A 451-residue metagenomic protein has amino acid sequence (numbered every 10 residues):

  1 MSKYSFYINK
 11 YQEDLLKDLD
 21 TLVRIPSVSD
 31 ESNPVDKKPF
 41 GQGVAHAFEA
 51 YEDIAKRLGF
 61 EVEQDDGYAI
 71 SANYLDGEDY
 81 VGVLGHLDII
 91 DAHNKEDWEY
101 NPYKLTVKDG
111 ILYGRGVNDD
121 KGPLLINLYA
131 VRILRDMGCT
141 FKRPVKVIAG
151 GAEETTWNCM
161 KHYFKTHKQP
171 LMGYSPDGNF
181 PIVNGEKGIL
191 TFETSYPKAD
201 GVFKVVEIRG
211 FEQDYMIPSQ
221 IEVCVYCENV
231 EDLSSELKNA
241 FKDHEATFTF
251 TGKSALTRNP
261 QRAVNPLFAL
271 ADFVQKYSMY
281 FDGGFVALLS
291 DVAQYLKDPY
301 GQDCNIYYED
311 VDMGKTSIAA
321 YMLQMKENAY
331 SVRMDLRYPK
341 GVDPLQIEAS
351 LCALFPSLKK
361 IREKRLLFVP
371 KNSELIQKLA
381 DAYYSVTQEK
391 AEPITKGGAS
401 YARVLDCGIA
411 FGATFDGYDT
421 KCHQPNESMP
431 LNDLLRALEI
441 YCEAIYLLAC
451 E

Functional and structural regions predicted by a protein language model:
S2-Y113, M137, F141: Acidic/His- and Gly-rich active-site-bordering loop/insert found across diverse amide/peptide-bond hydrolases
D20, E52, L125-R132, K161 (+6 more regions): Predominant activation on well-ordered alpha-helical scaffold segments within soluble catalytic domains
Y80-A149, T155, K168, Q424-E427 (+1 more regions): Active-site metal-coordination/substrate-binding segment of hydrolases, especially metallo-dependent peptidases
L87-I89, V145-T156, P176-P181, E212 (+1 more regions): Acidic, glycine-rich active-site loops and adjacent beta-strand->loop/helix elements that engage anionic groups
N94-V107, T194-Y196, F241-F250, D381: Acidic-glycine-rich active-site phosphate/pyrophosphate-binding loop
E154, K161-P339: Midchain, well-structured core segments that form catalytic/ion-binding scaffolds
R258-E327, R333, R337-A349, S357-E451: An extended, acidic, His-containing surface patch that forms the Zn2+-binding/catalytic region of metallohydrolases
